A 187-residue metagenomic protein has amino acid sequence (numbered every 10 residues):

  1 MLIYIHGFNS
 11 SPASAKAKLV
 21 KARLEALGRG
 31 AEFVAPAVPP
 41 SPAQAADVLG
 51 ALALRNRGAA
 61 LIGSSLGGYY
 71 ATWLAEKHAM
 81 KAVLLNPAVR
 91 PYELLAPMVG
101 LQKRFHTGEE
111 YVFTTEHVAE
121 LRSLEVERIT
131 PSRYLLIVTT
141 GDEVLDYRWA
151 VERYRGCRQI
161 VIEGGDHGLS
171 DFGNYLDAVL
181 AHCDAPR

Functional and structural regions predicted by a protein language model:
M1-N56: Active-site catalytic motif of lipid deacylating hydrolases and related acyltransferases
Y4-F8, I62, I137-T139: Short hydrophobic segments within beta-strands
K18, A22, T72, R148-V151: Active-site phosphate/pyrophosphate- and oxyanion-stabilizing loops and adjacent acidic/basic residues in soluble
R57-A60, R133-L135: Short active-site oxyanion
I62-A71: Gly/Ala-rich beta-loop-alpha elbow adjacent to hydrolase catalytic centers
L74-H78: Aromatic pocket-lining residues of Rossmann-like dinucleotide-binding sites
M80-R187: The alpha/beta-hydrolase serine catalytic core
